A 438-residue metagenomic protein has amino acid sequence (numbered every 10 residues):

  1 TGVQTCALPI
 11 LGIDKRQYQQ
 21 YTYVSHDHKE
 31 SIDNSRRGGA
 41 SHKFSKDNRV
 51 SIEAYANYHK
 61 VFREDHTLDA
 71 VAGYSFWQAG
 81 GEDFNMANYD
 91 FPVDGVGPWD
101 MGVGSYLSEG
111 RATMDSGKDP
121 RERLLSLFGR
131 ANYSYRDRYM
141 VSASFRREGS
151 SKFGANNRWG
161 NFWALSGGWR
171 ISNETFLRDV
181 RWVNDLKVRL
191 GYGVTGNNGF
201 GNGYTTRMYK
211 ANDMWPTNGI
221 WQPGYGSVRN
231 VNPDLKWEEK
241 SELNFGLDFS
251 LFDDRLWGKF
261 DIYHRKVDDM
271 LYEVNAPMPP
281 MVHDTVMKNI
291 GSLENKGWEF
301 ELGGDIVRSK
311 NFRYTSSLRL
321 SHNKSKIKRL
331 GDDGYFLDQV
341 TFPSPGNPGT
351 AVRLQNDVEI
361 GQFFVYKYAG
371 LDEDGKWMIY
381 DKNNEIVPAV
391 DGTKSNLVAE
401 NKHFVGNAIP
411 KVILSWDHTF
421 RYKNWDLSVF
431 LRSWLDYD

Functional and structural regions predicted by a protein language model:
T1, T5-V24, S35-A351: Extracellular/periplasmic, surface-exposed regions of secreted and cell-surface proteins
N218-V228, K266-I290, S325-I409, D417 (+1 more regions): Surface-exposed, extracytoplasmic segments of Gram-negative outer-membrane nutrient-acquisition systems
R255, N424-D426: Structural motif
F420-R421: Oxyanion-binding "anion nests"
